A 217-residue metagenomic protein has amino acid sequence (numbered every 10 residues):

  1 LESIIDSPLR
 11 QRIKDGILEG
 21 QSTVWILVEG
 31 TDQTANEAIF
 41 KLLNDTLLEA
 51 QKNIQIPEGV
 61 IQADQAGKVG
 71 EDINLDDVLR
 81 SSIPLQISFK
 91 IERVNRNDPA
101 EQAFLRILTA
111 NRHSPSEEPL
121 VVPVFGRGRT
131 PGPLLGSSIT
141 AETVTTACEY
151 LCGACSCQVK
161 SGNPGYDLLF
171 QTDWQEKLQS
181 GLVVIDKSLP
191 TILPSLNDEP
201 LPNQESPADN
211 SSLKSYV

Functional and structural regions predicted by a protein language model:
L1-V217: Non-globular targeting/processing and membrane-anchoring segments
